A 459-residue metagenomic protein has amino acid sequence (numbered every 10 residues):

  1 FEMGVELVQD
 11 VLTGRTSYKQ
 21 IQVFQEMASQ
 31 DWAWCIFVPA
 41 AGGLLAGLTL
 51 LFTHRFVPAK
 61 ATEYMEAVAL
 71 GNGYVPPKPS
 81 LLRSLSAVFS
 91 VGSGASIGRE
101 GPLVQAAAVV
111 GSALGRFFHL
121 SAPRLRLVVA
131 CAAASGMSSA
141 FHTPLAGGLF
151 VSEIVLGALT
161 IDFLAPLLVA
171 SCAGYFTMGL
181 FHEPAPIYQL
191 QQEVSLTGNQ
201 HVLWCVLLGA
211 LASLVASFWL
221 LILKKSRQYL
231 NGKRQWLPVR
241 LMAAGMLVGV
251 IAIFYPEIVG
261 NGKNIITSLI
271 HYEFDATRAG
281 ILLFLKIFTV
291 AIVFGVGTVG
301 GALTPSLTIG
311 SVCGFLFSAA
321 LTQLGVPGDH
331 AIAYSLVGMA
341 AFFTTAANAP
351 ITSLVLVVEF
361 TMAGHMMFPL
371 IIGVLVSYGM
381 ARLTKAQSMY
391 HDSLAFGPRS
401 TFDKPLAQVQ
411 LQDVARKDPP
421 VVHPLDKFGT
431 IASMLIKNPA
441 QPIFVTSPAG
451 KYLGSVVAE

Functional and structural regions predicted by a protein language model:
F1-Q408, Q412-D418, V422-Y452: Alpha-helical transmembrane segments and immediately membrane-proximal extracytoplasmic
E459: A short, polar/charged loop-to-alpha-helix boundary motif
